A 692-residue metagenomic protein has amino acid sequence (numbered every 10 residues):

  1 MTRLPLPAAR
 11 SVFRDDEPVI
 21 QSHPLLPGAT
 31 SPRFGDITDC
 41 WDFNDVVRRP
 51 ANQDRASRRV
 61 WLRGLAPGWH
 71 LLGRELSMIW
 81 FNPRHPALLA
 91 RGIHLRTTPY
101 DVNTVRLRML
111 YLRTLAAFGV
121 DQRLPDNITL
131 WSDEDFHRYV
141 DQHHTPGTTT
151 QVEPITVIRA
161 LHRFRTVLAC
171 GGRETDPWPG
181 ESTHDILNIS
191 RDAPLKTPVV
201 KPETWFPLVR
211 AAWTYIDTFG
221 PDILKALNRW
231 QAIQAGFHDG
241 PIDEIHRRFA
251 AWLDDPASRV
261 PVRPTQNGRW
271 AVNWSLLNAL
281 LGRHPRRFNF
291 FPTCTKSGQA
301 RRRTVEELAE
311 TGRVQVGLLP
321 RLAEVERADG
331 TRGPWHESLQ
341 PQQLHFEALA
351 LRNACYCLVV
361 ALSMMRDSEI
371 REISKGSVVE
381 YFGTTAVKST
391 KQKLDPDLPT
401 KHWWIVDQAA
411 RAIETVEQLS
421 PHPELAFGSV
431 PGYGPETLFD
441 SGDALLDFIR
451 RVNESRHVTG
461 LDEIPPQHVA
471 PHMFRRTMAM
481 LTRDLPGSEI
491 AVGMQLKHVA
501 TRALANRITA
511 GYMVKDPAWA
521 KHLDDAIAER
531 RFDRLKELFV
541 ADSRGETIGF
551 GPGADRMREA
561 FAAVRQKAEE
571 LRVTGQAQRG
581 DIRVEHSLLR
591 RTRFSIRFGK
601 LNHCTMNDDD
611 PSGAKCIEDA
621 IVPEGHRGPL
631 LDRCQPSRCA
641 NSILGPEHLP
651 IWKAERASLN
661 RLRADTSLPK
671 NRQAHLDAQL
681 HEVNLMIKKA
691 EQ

Functional and structural regions predicted by a protein language model:
M1-M78, D255: Basic/aromatic DNA-contact patch characteristic of tyrosine site-specific recombinases
T2-T30, P177-L351, R371-E372, T501-Q692: Acidic, low-complexity interaction regions
P50, S57, A66, L95-P179 (+3 more regions): Non-catalytic DNA-binding core/recognition domains of DNA-processing enzymes
R58-T98, N127-H162, P179-T197, K201-A211 (+4 more regions): Short, Lys/Arg-enriched alpha-helical recognition elements, typified by the DNA-recognition helix
P146, L161-L168, K393-D397, K515-A526: Short, basic alpha-helical nucleic acid-contact segments in DNA-binding proteins and DNA transaction factors
E369-I373, R476-A479, P486-H498: Active-site-proximal segment of tyrosine recombinases
G376-E380, E489, L496-R502, E655-N660: Active/binding-pocket-proximal capping segment
D395-E414, L425-D447: C-terminal catalytic core of Y-nucleophile DNA break-rejoin enzymes
